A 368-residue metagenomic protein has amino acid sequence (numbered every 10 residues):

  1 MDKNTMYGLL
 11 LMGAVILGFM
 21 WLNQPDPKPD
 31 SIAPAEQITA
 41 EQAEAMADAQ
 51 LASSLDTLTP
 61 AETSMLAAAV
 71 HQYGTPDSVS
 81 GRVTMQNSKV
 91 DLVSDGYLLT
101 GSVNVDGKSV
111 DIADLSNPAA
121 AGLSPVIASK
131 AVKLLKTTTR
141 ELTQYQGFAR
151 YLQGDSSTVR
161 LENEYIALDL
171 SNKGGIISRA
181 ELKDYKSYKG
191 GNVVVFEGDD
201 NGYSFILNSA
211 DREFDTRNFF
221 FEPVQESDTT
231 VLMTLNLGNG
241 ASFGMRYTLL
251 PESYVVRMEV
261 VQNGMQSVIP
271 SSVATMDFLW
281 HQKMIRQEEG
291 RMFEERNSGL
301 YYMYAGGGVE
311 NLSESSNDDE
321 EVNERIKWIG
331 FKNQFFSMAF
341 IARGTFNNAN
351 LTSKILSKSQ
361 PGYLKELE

Functional and structural regions predicted by a protein language model:
M1-E44, L237: Subset of Sec-pathway N-terminal targeting signals
D26-A68: Juxtamembrane proline-rich low-complexity "stalk" or linker regions positioned immediately after a signal peptide
L55-E368: Soluble non-transmembrane domains of integral membrane proteins
